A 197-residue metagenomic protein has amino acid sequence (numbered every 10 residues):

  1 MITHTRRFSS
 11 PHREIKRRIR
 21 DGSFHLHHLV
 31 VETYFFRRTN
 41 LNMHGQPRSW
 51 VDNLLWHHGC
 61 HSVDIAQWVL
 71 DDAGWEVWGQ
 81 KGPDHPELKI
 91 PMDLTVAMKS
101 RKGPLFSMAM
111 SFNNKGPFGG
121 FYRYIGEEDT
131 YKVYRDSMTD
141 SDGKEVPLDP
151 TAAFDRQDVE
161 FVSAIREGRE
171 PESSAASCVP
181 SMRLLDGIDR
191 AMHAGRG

Functional and structural regions predicted by a protein language model:
R6-Q80, H85-P86, G195: Predominantly a Rossmann-like dinucleotide-binding segment in NAD(P)-dependent oxidoreductases
P11-H12, S62-V63, D155-V162, L185: A general structural signal for well-ordered alpha-helical segments in protein cores
R20, G116-Y122, D142-P150: A short, polar/proline- and glycine-enriched secondary-structure boundary/capping micro-motif
W50-W56, K144-A152: A short glycine-threonine-serine/GTX helix/turn-capping micro-motif
H57-S137, V159-E170: Contiguous beta-strand/loop segments that form the cofactor/metal-binding neighborhood of enzyme cores
R101, S163-G197: C-terminal helix-rich "cap/oligomerization" subdomain common to oxidoreductases
V133, L148-V159: Active-site loop of classical SDR/Rossmann-like NAD(P)-dependent oxidoreductases, centered on the catalytic Tyr-X3-Lys
